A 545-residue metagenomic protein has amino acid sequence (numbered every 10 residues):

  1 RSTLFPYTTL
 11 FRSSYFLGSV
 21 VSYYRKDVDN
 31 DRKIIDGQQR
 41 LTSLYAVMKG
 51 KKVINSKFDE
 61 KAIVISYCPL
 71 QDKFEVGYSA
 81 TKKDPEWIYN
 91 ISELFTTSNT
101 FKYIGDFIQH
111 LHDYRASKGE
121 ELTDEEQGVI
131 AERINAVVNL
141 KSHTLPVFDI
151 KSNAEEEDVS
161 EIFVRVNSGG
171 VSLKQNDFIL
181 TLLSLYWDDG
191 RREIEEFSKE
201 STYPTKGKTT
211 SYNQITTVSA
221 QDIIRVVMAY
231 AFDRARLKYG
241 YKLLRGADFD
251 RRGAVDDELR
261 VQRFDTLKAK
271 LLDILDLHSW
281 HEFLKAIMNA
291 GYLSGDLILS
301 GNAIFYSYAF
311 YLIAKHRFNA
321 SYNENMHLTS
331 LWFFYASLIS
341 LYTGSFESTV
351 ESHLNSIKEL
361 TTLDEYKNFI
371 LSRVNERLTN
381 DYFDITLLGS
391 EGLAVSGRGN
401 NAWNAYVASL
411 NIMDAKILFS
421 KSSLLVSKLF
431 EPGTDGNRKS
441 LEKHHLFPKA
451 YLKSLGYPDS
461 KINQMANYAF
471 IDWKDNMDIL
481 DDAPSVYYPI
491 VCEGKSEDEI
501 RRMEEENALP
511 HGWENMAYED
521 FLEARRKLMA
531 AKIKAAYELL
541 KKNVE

Functional and structural regions predicted by a protein language model:
T3-L10: Short, small-residue-biased leader/transition segments that mark boundaries at the very start of proteins
F11-Y239, R245, S294-I298, L331-Y335 (+5 more regions): Basic- and aromatic-enriched surface patches that contact anionic nucleotides/nucleic acids
G37, G433-N467: Histidine-centered nuclease catalytic patch
R115-A136, R251-H281, N437-S440, F447: An acidic intrinsically disordered interaction segment
I179, V218-G389: A cross-family structural signal marking well-folded subdomains
S337-K443, Y451: Intrinsically disordered, low-complexity N-proximal targeting/linker segments that flank membranes
I462-E493: Short Cys/His-centered divalent metal-binding micro-motifs
D481-E545: Domain-exit/linker segments immediately C-terminal to small folded modules
